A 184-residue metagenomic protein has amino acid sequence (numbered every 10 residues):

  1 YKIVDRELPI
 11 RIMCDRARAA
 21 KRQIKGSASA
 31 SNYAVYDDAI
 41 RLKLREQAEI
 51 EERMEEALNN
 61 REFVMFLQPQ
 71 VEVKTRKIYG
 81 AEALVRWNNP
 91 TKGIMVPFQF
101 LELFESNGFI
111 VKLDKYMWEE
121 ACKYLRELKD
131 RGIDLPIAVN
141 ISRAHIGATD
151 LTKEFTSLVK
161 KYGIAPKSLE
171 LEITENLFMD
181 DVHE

Functional and structural regions predicted by a protein language model:
Y1-A28, A34-E49, R53, Q99 (+3 more regions): Cyclic nucleotide signaling catalytic output domains
I3, K43, V73-E82, N107-E184: Catalytic core of bacterial c-di-GMP phosphodiesterases, primarily the EAL and HD-GYP domains, capturing alpha-helical
R11, F98, V111-K115: Short, solvent-exposed positions on alpha-helices
R11-C14, Q47-A48, P97, A148-K153 (+1 more regions): Conserved strand-to-helix beginnings and helix N-cap segments that scaffold or border functional pockets
R22, E62-F63, F109, I164: Generic structural signal for secondary-structure transition and capping sites
S27, N59-N60, R131: Charged, alpha-helical scaffolding/interaction elements associated with membrane systems
S29-S31, R61-F63, K167: Flexible, glycine-biased helix-capping/connector loops in cytosolic signal-transduction modules
V35-L103, N140: Active-site core of bacterial EAL-family cyclic-dinucleotide phosphodiesterase domains
